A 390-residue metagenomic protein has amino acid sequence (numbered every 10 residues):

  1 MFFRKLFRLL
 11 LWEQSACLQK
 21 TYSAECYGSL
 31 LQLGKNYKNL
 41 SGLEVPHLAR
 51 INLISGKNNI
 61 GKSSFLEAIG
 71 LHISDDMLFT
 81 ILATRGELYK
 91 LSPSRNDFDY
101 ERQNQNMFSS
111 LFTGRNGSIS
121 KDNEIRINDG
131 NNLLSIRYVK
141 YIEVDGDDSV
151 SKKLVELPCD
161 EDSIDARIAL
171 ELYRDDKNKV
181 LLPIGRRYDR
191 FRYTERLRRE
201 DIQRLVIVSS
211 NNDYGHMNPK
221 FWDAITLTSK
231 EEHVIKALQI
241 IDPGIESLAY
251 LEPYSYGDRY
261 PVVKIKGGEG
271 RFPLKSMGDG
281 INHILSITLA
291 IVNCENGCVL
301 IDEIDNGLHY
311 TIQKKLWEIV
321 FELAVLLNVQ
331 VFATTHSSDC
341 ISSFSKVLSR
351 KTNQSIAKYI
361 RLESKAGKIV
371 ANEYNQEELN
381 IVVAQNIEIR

Functional and structural regions predicted by a protein language model:
M1-E25, D75-S286, C298, A357-R390: Phosphate-coordinating catalytic segments in nucleotide- and nucleic-acid-processing enzymes
M1-T80, G268-I389: Switch/communication elements of ASCE P-loop NTPase nucleotide-binding domains
